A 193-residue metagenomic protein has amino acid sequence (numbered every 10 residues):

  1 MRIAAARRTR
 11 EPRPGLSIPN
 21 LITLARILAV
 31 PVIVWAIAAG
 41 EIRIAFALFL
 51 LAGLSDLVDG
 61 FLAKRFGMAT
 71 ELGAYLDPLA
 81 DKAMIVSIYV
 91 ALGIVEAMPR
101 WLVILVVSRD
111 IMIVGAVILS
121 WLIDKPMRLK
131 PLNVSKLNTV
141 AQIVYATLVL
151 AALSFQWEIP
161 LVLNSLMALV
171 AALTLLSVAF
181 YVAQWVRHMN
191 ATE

Functional and structural regions predicted by a protein language model:
M1-E193: Alpha-helical transmembrane bundles and membrane-interface segments of multipass inner-membrane proteins
